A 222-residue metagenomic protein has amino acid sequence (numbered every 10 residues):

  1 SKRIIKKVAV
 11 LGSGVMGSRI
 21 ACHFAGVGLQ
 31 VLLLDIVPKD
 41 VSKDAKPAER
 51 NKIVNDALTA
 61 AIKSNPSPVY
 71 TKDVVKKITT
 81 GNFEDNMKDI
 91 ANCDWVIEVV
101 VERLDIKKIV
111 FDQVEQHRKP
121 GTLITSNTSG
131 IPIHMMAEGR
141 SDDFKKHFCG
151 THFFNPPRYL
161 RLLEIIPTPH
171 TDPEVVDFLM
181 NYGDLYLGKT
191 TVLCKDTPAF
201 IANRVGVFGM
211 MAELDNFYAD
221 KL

Functional and structural regions predicted by a protein language model:
S1, G26, L33, T71-W95 (+2 more regions): Amphipathic alpha-helical segments at domain termini/boundaries
S1-A60, H117: NAD(P)+-binding Rossmann beta1-loop-alpha1 motif at the extreme N-terminus of oxidoreductases
V8-V10, V15-I20, F24, L29 (+8 more regions): Extended, hydrophobic alpha-helical segments in both membrane/secreted and soluble proteins
I36-D56, A60-I124, G130-M135, G139-D142 (+1 more regions): Rossmann-like NAD(P)-binding element
K63-P66, Q116-K119, D177, N181-K189 (+1 more regions): Generic secondary-structure signature for well-ordered alpha-helical cores
P120-R204: Rossmann-fold dinucleotide-binding core
F200-L222: Active-site-lining helix/loop region of Rossmann-like oxidoreductase modules
